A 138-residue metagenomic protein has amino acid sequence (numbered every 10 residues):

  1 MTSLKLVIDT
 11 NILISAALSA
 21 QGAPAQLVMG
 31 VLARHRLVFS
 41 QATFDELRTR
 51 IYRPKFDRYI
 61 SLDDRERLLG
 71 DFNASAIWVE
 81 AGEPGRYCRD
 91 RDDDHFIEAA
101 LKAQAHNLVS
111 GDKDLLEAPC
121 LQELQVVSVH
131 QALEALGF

Functional and structural regions predicted by a protein language model:
M1-F39: Short, well-structured N-terminal submotif of metal-dependent ribonuclease cores
I14-A16, F56-D57, E83-R89: Short, flexible loop segments at the rims of nucleotide/cofactor-binding pockets, characterized by
G22, V38, I60-D63, Y87-D94 (+1 more regions): Residues at secondary-structure transition points
M29, A99, A118: Hydrophobic/aromatic ligand-binding patch that stacks against planar heteroaromatic rings of cofactors or nucleotides
G30-E83: PIN-domain endoribonuclease scaffold, especially VapC-family toxins
T43, D112-K113: Short, ordered loop/turn segments at secondary-structure junctions
A74-N107: Active-site neighborhoods of divalent-metal-dependent phosphate/nucleic-acid chemistry enzymes
A103-N107, K113-F138: Acidic, PIN/NYN-like endoribonuclease modules and their adjacent C-terminal/linker elements
